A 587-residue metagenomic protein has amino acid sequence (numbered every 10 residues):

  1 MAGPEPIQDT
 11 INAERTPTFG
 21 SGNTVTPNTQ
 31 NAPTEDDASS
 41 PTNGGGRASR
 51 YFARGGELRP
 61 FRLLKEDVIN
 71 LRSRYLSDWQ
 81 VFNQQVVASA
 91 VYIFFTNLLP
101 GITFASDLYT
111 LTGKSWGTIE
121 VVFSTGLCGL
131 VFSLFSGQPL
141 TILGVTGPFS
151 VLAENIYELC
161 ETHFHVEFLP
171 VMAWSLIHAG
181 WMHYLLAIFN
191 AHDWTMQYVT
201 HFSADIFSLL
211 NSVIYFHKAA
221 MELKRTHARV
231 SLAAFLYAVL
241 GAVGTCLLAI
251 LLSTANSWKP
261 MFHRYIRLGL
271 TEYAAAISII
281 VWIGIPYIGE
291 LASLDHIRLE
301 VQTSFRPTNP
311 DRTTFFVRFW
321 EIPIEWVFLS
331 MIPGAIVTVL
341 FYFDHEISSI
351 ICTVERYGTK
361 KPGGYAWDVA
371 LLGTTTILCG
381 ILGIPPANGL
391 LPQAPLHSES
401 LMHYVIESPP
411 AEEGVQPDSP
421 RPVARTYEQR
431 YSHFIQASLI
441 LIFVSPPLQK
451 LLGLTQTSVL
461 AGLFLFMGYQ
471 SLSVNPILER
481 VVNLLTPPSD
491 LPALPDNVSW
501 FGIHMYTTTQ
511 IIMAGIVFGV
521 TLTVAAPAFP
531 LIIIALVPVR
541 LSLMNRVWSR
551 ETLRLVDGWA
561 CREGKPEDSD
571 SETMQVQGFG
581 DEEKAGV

Functional and structural regions predicted by a protein language model:
A2-V587: Transmembrane helical cores of multi-pass ion-transport proteins
